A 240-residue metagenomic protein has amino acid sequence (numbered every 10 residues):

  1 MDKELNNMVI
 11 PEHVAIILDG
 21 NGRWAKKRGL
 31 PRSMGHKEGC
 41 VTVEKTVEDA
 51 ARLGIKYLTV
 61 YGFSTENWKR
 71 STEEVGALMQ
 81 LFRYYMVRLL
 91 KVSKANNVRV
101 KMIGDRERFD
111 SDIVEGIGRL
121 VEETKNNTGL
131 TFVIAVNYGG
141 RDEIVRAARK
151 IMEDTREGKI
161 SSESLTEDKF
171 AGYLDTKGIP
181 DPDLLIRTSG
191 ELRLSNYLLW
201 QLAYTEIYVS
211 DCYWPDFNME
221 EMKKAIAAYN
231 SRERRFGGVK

Functional and structural regions predicted by a protein language model:
M1-K240: Flexible, compositionally biased loop and terminal segments
